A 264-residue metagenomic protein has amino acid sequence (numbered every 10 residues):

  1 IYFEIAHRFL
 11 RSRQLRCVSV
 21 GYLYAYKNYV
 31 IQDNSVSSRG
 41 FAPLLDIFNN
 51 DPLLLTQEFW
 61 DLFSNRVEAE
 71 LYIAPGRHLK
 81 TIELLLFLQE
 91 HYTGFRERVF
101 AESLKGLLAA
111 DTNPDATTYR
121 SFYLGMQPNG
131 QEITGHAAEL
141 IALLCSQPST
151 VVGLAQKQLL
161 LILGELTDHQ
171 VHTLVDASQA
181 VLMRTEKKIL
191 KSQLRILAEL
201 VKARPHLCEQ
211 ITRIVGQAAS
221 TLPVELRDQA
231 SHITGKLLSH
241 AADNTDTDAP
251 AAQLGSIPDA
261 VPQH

Functional and structural regions predicted by a protein language model:
I1-N50, Q57, D61-S64, P75-H91 (+4 more regions): Amphipathic alpha-helical elements of HEAT/ARM-like alpha-solenoid repeat scaffolds that form extended
Y92-R96, T112, M126-T134, I162-V171 (+2 more regions): Flexible loop/turn segments at the boundaries of HEAT repeats in alpha-solenoid HEAT proteins
Y92-T134, A138, T150: Eukaryotic nuclear macromolecular-assembly scaffolds and interaction domains used across chromosome biology and nuclear
A101-A109, A138-S149, G164, V175-K187 (+3 more regions): HEAT/HEAT-like alpha-solenoid repeats
Q127, A137-G153, K157-Q158, L238-T245: Alpha-helical scaffold segments of alpha-solenoid architecture
L161, A180, R195, E199-K202 (+1 more regions): Short basic/hydrophobic patches in alpha-helices and adjacent helix-turn junctions that form amphipathic surface motifs
S192, P205-H264: Eukaryotic acidic, Ser/Thr-rich intrinsically disordered low-complexity regions
